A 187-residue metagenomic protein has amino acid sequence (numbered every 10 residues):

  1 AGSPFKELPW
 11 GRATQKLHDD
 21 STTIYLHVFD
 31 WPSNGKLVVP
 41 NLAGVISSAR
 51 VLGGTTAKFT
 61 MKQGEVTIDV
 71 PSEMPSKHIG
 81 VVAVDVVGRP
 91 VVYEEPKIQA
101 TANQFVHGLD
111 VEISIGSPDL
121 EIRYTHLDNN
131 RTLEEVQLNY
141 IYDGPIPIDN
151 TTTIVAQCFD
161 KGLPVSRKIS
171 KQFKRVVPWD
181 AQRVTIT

Functional and structural regions predicted by a protein language model:
A1-I98, N103-F105: Mature catalytic domains of secreted/periplasmic carbohydrate-active enzymes
G88-T187: Short, compositionally stereotyped local motifs that mark structural "simplifiers"
